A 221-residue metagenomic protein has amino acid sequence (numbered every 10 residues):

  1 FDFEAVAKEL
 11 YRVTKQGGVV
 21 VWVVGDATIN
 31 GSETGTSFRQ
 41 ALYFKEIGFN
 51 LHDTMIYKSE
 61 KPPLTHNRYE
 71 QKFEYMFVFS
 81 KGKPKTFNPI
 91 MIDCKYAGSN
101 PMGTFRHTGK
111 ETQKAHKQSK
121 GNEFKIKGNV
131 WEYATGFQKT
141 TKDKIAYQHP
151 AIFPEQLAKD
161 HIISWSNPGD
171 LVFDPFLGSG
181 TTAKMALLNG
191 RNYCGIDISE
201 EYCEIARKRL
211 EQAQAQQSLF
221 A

Functional and structural regions predicted by a protein language model:
F1-R207, F220: Core catalytic lobe of class I
L210-A221: Positively charged, low-complexity nucleic-acid-binding target-recognition regions
